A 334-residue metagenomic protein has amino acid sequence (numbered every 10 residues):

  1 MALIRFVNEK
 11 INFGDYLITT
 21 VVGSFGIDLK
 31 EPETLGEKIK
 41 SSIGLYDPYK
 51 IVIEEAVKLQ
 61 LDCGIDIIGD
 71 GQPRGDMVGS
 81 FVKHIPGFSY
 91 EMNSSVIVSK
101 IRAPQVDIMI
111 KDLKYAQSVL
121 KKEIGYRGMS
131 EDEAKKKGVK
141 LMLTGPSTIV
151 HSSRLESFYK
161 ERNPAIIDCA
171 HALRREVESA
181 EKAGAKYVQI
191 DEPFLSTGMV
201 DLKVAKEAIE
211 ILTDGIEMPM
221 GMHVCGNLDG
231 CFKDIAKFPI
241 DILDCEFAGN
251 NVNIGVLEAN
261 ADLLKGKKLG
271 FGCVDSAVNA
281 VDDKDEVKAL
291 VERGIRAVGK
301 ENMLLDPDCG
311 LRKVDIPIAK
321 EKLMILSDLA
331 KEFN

Functional and structural regions predicted by a protein language model:
M1-N334: Domain-level signal for soluble alpha/beta catalytic cores
